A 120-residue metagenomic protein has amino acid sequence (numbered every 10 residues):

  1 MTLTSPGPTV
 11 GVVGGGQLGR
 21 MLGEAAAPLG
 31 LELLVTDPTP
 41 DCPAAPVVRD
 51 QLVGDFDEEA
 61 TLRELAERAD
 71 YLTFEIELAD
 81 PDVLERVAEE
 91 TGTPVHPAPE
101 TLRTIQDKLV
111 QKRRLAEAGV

Functional and structural regions predicted by a protein language model:
M1-R113: ATP-binding N-terminal substructure of ATP-dependent carboxylate-amine bond-forming enzymes
A116-V120: Short, intrinsically disordered, charge-balanced linker/junction segments flanking boundaries in proteins
